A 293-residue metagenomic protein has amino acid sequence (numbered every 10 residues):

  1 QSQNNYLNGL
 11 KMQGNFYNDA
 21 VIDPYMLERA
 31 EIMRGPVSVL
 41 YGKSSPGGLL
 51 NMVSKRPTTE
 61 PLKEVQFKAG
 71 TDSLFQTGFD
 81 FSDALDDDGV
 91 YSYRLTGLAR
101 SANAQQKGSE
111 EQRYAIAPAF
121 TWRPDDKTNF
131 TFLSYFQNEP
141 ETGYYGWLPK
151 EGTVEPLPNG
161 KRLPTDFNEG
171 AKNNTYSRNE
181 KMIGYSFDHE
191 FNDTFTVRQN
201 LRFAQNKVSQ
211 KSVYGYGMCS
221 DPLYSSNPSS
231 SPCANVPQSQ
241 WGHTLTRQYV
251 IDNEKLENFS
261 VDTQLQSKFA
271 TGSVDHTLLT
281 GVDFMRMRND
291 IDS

Functional and structural regions predicted by a protein language model:
Q1-P36: Periplasmic plug
G14, Y25-E28, V39-I116, P124-T128 (+1 more regions): Outer-membrane beta-barrel translocator/receptor signature
R34, D83-L85, W122, D188-H189 (+1 more regions): Residue-level signature of outer-membrane beta-barrel architecture
K63-V65, Y91-L95, F130-F132, V197-L201 (+1 more regions): Transmembrane beta-strands of outer-membrane beta-barrel proteins
A69-S73, D83, A99-N103, Y114 (+4 more regions): Transmembrane beta-strands of outer-membrane beta-barrel pores
R100-A104, A117-R123, K127-E190, T194 (+1 more regions): Acidic/polar loop-and-plug regions of large Gram-negative outer-membrane beta-barrel proteins
I183-N206, L245-S293: Face-selective signature of the C-terminal outer-membrane beta-barrel domain
